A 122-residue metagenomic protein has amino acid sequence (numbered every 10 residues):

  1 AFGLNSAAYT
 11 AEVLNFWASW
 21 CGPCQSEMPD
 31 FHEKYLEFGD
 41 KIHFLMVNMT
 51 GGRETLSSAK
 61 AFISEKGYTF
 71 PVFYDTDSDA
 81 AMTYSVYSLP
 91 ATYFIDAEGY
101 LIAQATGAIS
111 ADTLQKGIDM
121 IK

Functional and structural regions predicted by a protein language model:
A1-E12, L36: A short beta-strand-turn-helix
T10-E12, W17-W20, S88: Short pre-active-site segment immediately N-terminal to redox-active cysteine/selenocysteine motifs in thiol-based
V13-L14, F44, T92: Hydrophobic beta-strand anchors of alpha/beta hydrolase catalytic cores
W20, N48-M49, A103-Q104: Second-shell loop/turn segments in exported
Q25-K66, T76-T83: Structural microenvironment flanking redox-active thiols in thiol-disulfide oxidoreductases
A61-T69, D75-K122: Thiol/disulfide oxidoreductase modules built on the thioredoxin-like
